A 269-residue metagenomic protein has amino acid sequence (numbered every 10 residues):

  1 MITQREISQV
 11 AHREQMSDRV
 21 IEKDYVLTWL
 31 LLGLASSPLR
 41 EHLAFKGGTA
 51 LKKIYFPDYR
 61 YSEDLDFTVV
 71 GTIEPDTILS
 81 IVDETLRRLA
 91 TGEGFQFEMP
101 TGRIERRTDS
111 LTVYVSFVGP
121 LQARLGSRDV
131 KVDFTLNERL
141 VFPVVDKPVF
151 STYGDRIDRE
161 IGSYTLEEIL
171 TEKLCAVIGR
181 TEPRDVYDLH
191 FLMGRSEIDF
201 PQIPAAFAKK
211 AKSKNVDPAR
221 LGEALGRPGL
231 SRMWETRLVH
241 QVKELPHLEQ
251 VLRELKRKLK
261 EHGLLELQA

Functional and structural regions predicted by a protein language model:
M1-L43, K53-L65, V69-A269: Structured mid-to-C-terminal alpha-helical surface segments
F45-T49: Glycine-rich beta-strand-to-loop/alpha-helix junction loops that act as flexible
